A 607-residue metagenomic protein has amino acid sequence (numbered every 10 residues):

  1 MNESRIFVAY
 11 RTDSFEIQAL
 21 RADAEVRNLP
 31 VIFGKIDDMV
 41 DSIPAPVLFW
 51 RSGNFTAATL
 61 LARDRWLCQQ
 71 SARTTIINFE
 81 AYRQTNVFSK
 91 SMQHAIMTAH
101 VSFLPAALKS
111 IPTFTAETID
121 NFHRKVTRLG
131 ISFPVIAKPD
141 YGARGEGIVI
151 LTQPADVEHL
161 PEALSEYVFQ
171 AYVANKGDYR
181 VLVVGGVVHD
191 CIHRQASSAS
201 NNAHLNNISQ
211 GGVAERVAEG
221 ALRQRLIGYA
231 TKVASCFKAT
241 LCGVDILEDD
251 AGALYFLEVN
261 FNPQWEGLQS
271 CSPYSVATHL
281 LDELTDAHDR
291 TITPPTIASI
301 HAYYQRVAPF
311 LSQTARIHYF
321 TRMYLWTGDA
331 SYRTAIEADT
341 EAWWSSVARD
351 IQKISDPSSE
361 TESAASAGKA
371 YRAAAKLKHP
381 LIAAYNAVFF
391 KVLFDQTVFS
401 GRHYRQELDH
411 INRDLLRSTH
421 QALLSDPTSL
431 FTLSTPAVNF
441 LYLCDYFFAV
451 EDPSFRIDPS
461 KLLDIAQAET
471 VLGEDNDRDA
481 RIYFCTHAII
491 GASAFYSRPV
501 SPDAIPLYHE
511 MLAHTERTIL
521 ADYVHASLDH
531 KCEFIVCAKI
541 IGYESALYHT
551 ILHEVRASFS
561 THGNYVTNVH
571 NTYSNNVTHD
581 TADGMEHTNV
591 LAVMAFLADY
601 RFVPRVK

Functional and structural regions predicted by a protein language model:
R11-T113: Conserved N-proximal alpha/beta basic substrate-recognition cap immediately N-terminal to, or forming the N-lobe
L108-S132: Rossmann-like NAD(P)H-binding beta-loop-alpha module
R144-A234: Phosphate-binding site of ATP-dependent enzymes
A199-N207, L222, V500-N589: Accessory, usually C-terminal, subdomains that scaffold auxiliary metal cofactors
N202-F256, A277-H288: A long amphipathic alpha-helix within ATP-dependent nucleotide-binding catalytic cores
N260-P273: Glycine-rich phosphate/pyrophosphate-binding beta-alpha loops
R290-R349, K353-D356, A384-S425, I457-S460 (+2 more regions): Terminal, non-catalytic domain-edge segments
G368-D529, K539-I541, Y548-R556: Eukaryote-skewed repeat-based solenoidal scaffolds used as protein-protein interaction platforms, primarily
